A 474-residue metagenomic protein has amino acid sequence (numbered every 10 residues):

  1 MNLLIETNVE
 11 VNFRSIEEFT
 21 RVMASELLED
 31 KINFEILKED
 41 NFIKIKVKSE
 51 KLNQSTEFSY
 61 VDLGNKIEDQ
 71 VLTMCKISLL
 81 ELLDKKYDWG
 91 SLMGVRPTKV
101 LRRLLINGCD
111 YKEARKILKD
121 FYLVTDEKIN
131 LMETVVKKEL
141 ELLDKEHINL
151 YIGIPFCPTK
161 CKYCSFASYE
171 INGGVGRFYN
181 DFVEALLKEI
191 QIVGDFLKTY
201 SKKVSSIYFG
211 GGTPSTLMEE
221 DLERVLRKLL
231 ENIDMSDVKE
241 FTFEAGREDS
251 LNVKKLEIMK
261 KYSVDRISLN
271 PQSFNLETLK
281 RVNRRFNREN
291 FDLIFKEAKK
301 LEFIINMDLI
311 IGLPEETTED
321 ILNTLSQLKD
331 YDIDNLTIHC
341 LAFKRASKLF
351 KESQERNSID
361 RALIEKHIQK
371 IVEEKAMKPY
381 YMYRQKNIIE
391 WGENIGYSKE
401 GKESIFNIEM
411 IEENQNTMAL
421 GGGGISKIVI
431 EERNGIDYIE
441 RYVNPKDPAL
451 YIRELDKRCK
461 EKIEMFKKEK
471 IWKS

Functional and structural regions predicted by a protein language model:
M1-N107, E400-S474: Radical SAM enzyme core and accessory elements
L79-K86, I106-Y151: N-terminal [4Fe-4S]-dependent radical SAM core
G94-K99, E133-V136, A167: Short, conserved phosphate-binding/catalytic loop or strand-edge motifs used in phosphoryl-/nucleotidyl-transfer
R96-V100, L104, E113, I117 (+1 more regions): A general alpha-helix detector
H147-V183: Canonical Radical SAM [4Fe-4S] cluster-binding loop centered on the CxxxCxxC motif and its immediate flanking residues
S168-H367: Conserved non-cysteine loop/helix-boundary elements of the Radical SAM core domain that shape
E277, R281-V282, I311-T318, D334-S358 (+2 more regions): Flexible glycine/acidic-rich beta-alpha junction loops that bind and position SAM and/or redox cofactors in anaerobic
A362-R384: TRNA-binding/sensing appendages of the translation machinery
